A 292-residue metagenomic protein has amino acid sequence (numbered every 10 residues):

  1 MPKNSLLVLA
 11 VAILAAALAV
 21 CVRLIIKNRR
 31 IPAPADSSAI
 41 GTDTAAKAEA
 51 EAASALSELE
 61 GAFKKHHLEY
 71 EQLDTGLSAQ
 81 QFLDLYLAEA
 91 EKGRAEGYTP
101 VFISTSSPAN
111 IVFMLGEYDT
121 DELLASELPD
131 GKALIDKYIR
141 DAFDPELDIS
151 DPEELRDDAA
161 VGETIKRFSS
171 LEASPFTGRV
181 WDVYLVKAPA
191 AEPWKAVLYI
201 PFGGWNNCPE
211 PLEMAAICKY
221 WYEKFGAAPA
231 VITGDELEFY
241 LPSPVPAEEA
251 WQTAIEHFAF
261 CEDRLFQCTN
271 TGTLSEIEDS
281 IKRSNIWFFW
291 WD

Functional and structural regions predicted by a protein language model:
M1-V11: Feature marks short, highly hydrophobic, charge-poor N-terminal signal-anchor/signal peptide-like helices that anchor
L9-I25: N-terminal signal-anchor transmembrane alpha helix of single-pass membrane proteins, serving as the membrane-anchoring
K27-T42: Ser/Thr/Pro/Gly-rich low-complexity linker/stalk segments immediately outside membranes or between
A48-P193: Extended, low-hydrophobicity segments enriched in charged/polar residues
F82-Y86, C208-K219, A250-I255: Well-ordered, non-membrane alpha-helical segments in soluble/globular domains
S174-Y220: Surface-exposed, low-hydrophobicity interaction/linker segments
A228-T233: Short beta-strand
D235-D292: Alpha-helical oligomerization segments
